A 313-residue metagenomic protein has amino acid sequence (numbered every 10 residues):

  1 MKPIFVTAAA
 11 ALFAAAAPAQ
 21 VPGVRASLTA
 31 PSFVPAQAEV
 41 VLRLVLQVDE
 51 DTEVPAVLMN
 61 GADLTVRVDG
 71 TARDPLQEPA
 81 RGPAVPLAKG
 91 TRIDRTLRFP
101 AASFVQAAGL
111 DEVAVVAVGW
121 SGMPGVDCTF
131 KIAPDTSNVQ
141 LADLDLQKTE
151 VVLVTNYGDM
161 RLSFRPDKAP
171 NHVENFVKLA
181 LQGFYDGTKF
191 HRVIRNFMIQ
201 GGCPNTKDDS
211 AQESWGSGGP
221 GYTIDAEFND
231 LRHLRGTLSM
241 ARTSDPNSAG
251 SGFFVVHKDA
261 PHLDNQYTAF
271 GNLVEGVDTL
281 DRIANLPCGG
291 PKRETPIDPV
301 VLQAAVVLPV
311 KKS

Functional and structural regions predicted by a protein language model:
K2-A8: Sec-dependent signal peptide recognition, specifically the positively charged N-region followed immediately by
A9-A19: Hydrophobic h-region of N-terminal signal peptides that target proteins for export in Gram-negative bacteria
V21-V41, V45-S313: Cyclophilin-like peptidyl-prolyl cis-trans isomerases
